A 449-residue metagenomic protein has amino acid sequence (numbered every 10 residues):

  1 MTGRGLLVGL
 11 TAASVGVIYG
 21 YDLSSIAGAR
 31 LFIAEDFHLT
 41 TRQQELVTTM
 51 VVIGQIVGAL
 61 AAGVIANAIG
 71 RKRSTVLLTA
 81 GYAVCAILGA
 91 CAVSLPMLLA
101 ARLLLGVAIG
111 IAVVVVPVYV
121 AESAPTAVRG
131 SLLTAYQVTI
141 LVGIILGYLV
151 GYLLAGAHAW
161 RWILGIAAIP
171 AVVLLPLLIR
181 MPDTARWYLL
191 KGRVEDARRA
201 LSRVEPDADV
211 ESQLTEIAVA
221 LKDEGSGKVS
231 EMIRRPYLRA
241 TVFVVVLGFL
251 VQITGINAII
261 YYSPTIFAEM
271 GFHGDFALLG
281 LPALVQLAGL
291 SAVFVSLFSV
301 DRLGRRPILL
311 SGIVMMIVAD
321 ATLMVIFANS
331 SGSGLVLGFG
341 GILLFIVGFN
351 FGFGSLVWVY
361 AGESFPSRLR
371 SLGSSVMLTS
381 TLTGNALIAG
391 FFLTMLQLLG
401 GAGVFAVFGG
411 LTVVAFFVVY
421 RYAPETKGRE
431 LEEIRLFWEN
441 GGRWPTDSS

Functional and structural regions predicted by a protein language model:
M1-D196, K222-S449: Alpha-helical transmembrane bundle of multi-pass membrane proteins
V194, S202-A208: TPR/TPR-like (Sel1-like) alpha-helical repeat modules
D207-E211, A277: Alpha-helix N-cap/helix-initiation sites
V210-V219: Short, well-structured alpha-helical segments
